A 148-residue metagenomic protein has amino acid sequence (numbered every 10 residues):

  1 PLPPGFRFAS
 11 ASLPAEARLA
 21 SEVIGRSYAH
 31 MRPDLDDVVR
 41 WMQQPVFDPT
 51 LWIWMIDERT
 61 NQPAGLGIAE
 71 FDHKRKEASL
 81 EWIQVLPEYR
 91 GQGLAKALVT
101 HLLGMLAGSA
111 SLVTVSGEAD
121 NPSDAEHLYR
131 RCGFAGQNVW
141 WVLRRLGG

Functional and structural regions predicted by a protein language model:
P1-G5, G136-G147: Acyl-donor-binding surface of acyltransferase catalytic domains
L2-P33: Short amphipathic alpha-helix that is part of the acyltransferase structural core
H30-Q84: A conserved beta-strand-loop-helix scaffold within acyl/acetyltransferase catalytic domains
L86-E88, Q92: Active-site acidic-Proline motif in GNAT/NAT acetyltransferases
P87, T114-E126, V142-G147: Conserved beta-strand-loop-alpha-helix junction that forms the acyl-donor binding cleft
Q92, K96, D120-N138: Conserved active-site alpha-helix within GNAT-family acetyltransferase domains
A97-V113, A135: Conserved acyl-CoA
